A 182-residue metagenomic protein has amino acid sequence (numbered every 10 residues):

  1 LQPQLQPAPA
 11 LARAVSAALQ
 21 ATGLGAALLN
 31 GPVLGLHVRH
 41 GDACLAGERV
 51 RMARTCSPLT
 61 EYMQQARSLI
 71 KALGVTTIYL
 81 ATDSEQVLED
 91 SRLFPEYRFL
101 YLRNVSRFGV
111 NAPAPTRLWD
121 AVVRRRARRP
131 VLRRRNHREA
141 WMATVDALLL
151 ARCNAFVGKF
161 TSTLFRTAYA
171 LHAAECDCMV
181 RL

Functional and structural regions predicted by a protein language model:
L1-R134, W141: Core catalytic architecture of nucleotide-activated donor-dependent transferases building glycoconjugates
W141-L182: A donor-sugar binding/catalytic signature common to diverse glycosyltransferases and related nucleotide-sugar
